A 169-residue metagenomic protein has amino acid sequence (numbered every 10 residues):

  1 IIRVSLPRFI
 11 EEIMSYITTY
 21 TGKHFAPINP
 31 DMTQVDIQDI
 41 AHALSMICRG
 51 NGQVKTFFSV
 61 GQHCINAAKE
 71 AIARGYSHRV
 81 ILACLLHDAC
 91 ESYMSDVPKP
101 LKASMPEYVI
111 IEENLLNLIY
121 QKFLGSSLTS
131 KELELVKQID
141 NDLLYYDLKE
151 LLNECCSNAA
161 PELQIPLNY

Functional and structural regions predicted by a protein language model:
S5, F9-Y169: Metal-dependent phosphohydrolase cores
